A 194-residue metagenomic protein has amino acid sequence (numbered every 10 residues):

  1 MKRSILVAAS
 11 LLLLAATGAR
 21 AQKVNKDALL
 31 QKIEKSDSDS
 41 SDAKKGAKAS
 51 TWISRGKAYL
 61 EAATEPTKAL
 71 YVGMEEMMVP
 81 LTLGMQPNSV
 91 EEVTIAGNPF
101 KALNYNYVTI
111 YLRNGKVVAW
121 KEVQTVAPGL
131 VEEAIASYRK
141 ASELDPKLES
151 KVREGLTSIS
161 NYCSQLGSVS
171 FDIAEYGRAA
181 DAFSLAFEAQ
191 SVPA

Functional and structural regions predicted by a protein language model:
S4-A15: Sec-dependent N-terminal signal peptides
T17-A21: Sec/Tat signal peptide C-region and signal peptidase I cleavage site
K23-S41: Short N-terminal segments immediately surrounding and downstream of signal-peptide cleavage
L29-K35, W52, L130-E133, S137 (+2 more regions): Alpha-helical solenoid repeat scaffolds, predominantly canonical TPR units
S38-D42, S142-E143, F187-E188: Conserved structural position within tetratricopeptide repeats
D42-K44, A49: Amphipathic alpha-helical segments and their boundaries
G46, A58-Q165, V169-G177, Q190-P193: Short coil/linker segments at helix-helix boundaries
A49-E61, A179, F183-A186: Amphipathic, non-membrane alpha-helical rod segments
